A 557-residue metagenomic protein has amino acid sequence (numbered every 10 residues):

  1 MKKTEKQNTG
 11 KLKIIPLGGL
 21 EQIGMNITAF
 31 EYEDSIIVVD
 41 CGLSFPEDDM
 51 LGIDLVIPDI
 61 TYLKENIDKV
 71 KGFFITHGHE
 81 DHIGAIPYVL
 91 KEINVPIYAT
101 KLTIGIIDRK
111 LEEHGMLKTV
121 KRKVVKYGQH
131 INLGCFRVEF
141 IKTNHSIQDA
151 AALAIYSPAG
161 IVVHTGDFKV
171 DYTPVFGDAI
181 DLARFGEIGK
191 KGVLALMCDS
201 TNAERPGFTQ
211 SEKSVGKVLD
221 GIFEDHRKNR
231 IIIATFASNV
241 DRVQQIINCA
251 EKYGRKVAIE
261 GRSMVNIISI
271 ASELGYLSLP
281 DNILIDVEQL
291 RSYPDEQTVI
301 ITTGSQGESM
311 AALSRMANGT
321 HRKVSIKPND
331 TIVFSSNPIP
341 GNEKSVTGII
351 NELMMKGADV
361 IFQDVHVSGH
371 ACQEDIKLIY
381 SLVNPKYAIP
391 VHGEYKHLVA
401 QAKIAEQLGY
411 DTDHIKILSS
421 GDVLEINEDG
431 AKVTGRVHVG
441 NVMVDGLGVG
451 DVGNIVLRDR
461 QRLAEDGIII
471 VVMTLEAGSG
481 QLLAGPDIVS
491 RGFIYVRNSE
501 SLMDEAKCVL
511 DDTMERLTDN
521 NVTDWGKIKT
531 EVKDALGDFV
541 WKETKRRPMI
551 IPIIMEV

Functional and structural regions predicted by a protein language model:
K2-F74, H79-S292, A311-S325, K344-T347: His/Asp/Glu-rich metal-coordinating catalytic cores of metallo-dependent phosphodiesterases/hydrolases acting on
I14-P16, R122-V124, A195-M197, I332 (+3 more regions): Conserved beta-strand scaffold positions in the cores of enzyme catalytic domains, especially in NTP/NDP-utilizing
L20, S44-D48, G52, K69-V70 (+5 more regions): A glycine- and charged-residue-rich anion-binding loop/surface
P96, I389, I551: Short glycine-rich phosphate-binding loop at a beta-alpha junction
L111, A405, V540: Conserved hydrophobic residues forming the short capping helix/wall of the S-adenosyl-L-methionine
C135, A150-A152, I468-I470, I550-P552: Broad gene-expression machinery/nucleic-acid interaction feature
R205-S335, I339-N521, K529: Hard-cation-handling environments
N521-V557: C-terminal tails and terminal domains of large nucleic-acid-associated and other macromolecular-machine proteins
